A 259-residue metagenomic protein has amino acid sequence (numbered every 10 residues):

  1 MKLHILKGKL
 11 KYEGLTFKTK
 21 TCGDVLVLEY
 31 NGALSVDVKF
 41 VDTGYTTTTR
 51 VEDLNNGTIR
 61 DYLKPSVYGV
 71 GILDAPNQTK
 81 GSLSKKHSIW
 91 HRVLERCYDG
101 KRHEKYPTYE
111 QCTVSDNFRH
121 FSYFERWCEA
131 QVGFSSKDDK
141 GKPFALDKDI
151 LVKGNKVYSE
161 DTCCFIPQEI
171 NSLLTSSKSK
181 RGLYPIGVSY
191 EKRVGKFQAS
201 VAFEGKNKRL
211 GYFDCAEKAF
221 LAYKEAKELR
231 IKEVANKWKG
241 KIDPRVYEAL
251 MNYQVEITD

Functional and structural regions predicted by a protein language model:
M1-T48, D61-H91, E95, Q111-V114: Short helix-coil boundary/hinge micro-motifs
L26, G195-Y212: The conserved catalytic core of RNA pseudouridine synthases
V38, F124, V188, A199 (+2 more regions): An aromatic-rich alpha-helical recognition segment common to small helix-rich domains
D42-G44, E169, F203-G205: Solvent-exposed strand-loop boundary residues in beta-sheet-rich modules
R50-Y68, I231-D259: Extended, polar beta-sheet/loop recognition surfaces of beta-rich domains that mediate binding to diverse ligands
P76-G100, E104-K196, S200: Short, cationic Gly/His-enriched loop motifs
E110-S115, K206-E217: A short, exposed loop/beta-hairpin motif centered on an aromatic-Gly-Thr core
K196-Q198, G205, E217-E228, E248-D259: C-terminal accessory/regulatory regions appended to core domains
